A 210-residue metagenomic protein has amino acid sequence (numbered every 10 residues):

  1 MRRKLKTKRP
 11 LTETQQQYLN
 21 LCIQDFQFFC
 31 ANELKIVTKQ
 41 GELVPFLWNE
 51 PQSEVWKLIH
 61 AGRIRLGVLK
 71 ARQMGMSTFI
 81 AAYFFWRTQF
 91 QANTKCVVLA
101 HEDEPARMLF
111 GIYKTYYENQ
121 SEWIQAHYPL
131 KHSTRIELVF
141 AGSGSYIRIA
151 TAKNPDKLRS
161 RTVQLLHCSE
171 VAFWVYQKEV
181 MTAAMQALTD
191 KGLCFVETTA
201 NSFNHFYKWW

Functional and structural regions predicted by a protein language model:
R2-W210: Phosphate/NTP-binding elements of NTP-utilizing enzymes
